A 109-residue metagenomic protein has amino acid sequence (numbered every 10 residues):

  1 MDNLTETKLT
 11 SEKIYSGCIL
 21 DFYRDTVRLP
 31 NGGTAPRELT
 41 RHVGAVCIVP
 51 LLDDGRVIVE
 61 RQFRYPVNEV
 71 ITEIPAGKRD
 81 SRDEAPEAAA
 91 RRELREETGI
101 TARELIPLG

Functional and structural regions predicted by a protein language model:
M1-K13: Extended interaction-bearing regions that mediate binding to partners or small molecules
D2-N3, R37-T40, V46-R92, E96: Conserved Nudix-box catalytic region and its N-terminal flanking loop in Nudix hydrolases and closely related
T7, T101-L108: A short coil-to-beta-strand element that immediately follows conserved catalytic motifs
T10-C47, D53: Acidic, metal-coordinating catalytic segment for phosphate/diphosphate chemistry, firing primarily on the Nudix
G17, G32, G44, A76-G77 (+2 more regions): Glycine-centered flexibility sites
L20, R79-D80, A102: Short, flexible micro-motifs
